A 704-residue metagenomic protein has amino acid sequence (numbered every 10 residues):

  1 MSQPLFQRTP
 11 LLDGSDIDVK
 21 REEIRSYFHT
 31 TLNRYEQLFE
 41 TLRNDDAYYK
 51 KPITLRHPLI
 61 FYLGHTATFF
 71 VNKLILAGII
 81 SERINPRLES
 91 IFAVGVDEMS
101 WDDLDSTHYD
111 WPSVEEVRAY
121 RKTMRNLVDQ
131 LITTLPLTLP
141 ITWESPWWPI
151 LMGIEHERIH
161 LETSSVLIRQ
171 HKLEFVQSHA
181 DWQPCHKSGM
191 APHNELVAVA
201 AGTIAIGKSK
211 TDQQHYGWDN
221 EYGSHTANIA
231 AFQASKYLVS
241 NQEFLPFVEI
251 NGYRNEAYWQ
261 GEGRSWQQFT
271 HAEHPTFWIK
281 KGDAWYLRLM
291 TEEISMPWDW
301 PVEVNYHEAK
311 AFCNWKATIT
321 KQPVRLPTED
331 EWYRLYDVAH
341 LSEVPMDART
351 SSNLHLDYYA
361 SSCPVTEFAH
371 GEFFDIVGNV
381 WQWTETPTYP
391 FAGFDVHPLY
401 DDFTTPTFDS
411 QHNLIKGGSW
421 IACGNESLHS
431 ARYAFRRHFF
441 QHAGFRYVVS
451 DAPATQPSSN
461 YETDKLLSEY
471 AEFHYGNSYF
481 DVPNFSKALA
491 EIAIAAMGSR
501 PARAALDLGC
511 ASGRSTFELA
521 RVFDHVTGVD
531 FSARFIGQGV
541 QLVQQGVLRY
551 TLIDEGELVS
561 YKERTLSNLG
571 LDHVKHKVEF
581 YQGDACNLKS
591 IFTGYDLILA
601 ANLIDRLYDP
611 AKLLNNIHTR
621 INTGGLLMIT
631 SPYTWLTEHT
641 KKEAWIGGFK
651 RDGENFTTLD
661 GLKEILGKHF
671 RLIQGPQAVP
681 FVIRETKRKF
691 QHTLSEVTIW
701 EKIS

Functional and structural regions predicted by a protein language model:
S2-H57, G64-T68, L76-L137, E144-K172 (+7 more regions): Disulfide-stabilized, aromatic/cysteine-rich ligand-recognition loop
G153, E157-I159, L167-G217, Y237 (+3 more regions): Functional-site microenvironments in short loops/helix caps that host divalent-cation chemistry
F480-A502: Conserved alpha-helix/loop element of class I SAM-dependent methyltransferases that forms part of the SAM/SAH-binding
V543-N587: S-adenosyl-L-methionine
E555-G556, T640-P676: Conserved Class I S-adenosyl-L-methionine
C586-I598: A short acidic, Gly/Pro-enriched loop at the edge of an enzyme's catalytic core that lines a small-molecule cofactor
A611-T623: A short glycine-rich, Lys/Arg-flanked "PGG" loop and its adjoining helix->strand segment in the class I
G624-P632: Conserved beta-strand signature within the Rossmann-like core of class I S-adenosyl-L-methionine
